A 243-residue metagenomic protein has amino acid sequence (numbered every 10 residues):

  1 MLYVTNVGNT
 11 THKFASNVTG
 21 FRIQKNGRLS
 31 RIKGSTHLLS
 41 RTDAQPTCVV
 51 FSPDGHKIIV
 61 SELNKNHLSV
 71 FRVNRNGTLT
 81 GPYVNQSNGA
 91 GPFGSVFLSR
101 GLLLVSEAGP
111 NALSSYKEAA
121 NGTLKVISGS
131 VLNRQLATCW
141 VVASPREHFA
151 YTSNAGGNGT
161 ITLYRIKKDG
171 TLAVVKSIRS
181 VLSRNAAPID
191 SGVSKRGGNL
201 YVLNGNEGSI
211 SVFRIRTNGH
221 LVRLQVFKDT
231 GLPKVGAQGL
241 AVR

Functional and structural regions predicted by a protein language model:
M1, T10, L38-K57, S87-L103 (+3 more regions): Beta-rich, blade/repeat-based domains predominating in secreted/periplasmic proteins but also intracellular
M1-C48: Asp-box/WD-like beta-propeller blade repeats and closely related beta-sheet repeat scaffolds
V4-T5, V60, V105-S106, T152 (+1 more regions): Residue position within the beta-strands of beta-propeller blades
V7-N9, I23, L63-N64, V73 (+5 more regions): Short loop/turn segments immediately following the C-termini of beta-strands
F14-N17, K65-H67, L79, P110-A112 (+5 more regions): A detector of repeated loop/turn-to-beta-strand junctions in beta-rich toroidal repeat architectures
G20-L29, F71-T78, Y116-T123, L163-L172 (+1 more regions): Short loop/turn segments immediately following beta-strands, especially the blade-tip and inter-blade linker loops
K33-L39, T80-Q86, V126-L132, V174-L182 (+1 more regions): A short beta-strand motif characteristic of beta-propeller blades
G205-R243: Blade-level signature of beta-propeller repeat domains, shared across WD40, Kelch, NHL, RCC1 and BNR/Asp-box propellers
